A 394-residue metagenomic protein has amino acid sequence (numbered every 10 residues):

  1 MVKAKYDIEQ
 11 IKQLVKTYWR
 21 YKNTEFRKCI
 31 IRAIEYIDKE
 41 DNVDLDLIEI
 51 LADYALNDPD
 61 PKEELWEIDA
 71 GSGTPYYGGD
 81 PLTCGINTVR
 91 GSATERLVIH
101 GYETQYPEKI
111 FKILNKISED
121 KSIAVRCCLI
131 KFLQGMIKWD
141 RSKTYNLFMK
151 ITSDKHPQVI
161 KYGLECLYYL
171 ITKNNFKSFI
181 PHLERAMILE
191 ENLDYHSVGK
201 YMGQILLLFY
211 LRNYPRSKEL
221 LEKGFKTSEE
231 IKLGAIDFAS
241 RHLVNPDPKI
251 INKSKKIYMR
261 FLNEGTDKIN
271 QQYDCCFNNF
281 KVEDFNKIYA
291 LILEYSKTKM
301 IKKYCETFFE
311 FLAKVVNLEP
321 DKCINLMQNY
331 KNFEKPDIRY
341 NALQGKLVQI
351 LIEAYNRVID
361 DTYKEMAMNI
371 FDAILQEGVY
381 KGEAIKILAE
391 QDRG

Functional and structural regions predicted by a protein language model:
M1-G394: Non-catalytic all-alpha helical scaffold/repeat segments
